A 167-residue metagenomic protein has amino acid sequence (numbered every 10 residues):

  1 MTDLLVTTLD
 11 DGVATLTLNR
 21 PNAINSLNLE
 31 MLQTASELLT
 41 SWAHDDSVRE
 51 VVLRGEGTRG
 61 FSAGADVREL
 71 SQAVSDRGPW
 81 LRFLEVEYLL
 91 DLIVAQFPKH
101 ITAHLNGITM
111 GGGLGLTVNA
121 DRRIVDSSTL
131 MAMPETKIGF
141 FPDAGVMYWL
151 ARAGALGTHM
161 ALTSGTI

Functional and structural regions predicted by a protein language model:
M1-R54, G78, L89-I93: Conserved CoA-thioester-binding segment of acyl-CoA-metabolizing enzymes
G55-L89, G139: Glycine- (often His-adjacent) and acidic-residue-rich active-site loop that binds/positions the CoA thioester
V86-H100: A structural motif corresponding to the C-terminal end of an alpha-helix and its immediate exit/capping segment
F97-K99, L105-I108, L116-T129, D143-I167: Crotonase-fold acyl-CoA enzyme core
T129, P134-F140: Flexible, glycine-rich active-site loops centered on histidine and acidic residues that chelate a metal or position
